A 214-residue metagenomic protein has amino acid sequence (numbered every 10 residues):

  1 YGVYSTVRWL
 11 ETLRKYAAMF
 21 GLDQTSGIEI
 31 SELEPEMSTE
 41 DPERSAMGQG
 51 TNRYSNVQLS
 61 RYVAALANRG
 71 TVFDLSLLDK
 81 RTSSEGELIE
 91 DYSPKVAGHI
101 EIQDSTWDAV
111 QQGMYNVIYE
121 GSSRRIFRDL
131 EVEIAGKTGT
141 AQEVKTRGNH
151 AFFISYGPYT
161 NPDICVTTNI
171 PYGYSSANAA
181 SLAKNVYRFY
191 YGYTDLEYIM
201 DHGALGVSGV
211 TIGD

Functional and structural regions predicted by a protein language model:
Y1-T168, I212-D214: Beta-lactam-recognizing serine transpeptidase/beta-lactamase-like catalytic domain environment
S55-R61, N178-N185: Short amphipathic alpha-helical face segments that pack within enzyme cores and frequently flank/anchor catalytic
T71-V72, Y159, N178-S181, Y190-D195: Glycine-rich loops and low-complexity Gly/Arg-rich segments that provide flexible linkers or classic glycine-based
L88-E90, K95, L182-D214: Short, gly/Ser/Thr-rich active-site loops of penicillin-recognizing serine hydrolases
I100-Q103, S175-A180: A short, polar/proline- and glycine-enriched secondary-structure boundary/capping micro-motif
I170-G173: Ligand-site clamp/hinge motif
